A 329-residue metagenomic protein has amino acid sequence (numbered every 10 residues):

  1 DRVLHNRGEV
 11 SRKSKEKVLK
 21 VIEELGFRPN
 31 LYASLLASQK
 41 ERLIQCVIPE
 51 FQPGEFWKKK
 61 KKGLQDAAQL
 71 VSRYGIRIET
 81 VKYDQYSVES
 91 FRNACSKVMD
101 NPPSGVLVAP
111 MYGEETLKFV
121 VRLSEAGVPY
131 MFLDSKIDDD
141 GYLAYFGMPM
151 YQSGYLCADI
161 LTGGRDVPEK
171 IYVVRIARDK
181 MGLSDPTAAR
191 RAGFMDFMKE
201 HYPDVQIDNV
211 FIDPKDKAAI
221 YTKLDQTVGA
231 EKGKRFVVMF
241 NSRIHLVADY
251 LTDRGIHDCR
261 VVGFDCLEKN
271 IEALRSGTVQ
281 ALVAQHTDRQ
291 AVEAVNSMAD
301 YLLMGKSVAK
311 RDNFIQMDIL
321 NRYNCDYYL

Functional and structural regions predicted by a protein language model:
D1-Q39: N-terminal helix-turn-helix DNA-binding module of bacterial transcription factors
E23-F56, K61: N-terminal helix-turn-helix/winged-helix DNA-binding helices and compositionally similar short basic alpha-helical
L25, M181-G182, M198-H201, H286-L329: Hinge/cleft segment of the Venus flytrap/periplasmic-binding protein
P49-K58, E79-S90, G147-S153, R175-G193 (+4 more regions): Hinge/beta->alpha junction and helix N-cap segments in small-molecule ligand-binding domains
V71-P103, L107-M111: Central regulatory/effector-binding core of bacterial HTH transcription factors
G105-E125, D208-N270: Hydrophobic alpha-helical
Y112-Q152, L267-R275: Flexible loop/hinge segments that line or gate small-molecule binding clefts
Y145-Y172, Y221, N270, H286-L303: Hydrophobic alpha-helical segments within soluble ligand-binding/sensing domains
